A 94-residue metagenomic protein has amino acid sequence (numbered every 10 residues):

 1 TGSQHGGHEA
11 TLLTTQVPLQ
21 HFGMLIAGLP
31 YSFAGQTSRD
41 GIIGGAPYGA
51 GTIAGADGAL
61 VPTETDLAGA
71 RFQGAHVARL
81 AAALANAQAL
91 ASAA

Functional and structural regions predicted by a protein language model:
T1-A94: FMN-binding flavodoxin-like domain, especially the glycine-rich phosphate-binding loop
